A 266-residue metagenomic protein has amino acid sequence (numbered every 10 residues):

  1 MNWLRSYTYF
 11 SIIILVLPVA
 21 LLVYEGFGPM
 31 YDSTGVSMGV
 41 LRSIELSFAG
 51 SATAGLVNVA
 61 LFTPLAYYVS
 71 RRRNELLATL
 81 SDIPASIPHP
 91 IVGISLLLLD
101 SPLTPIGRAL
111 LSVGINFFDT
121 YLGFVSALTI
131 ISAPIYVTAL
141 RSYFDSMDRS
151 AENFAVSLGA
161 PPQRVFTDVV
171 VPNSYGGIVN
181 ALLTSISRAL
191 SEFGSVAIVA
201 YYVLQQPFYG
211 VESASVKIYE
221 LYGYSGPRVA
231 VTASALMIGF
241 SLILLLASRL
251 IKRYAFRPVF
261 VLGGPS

Functional and structural regions predicted by a protein language model:
M1-P29, S37-D145, N173-G194, I198-Y201 (+2 more regions): Membrane-water interface segments at the C-terminal ends of transmembrane alpha-helices in multi-pass inner-membrane
M30-T34, R164: Short, membrane-interfacial amphipathic segments enriched in basic
G39, R149-S150, V169, S213 (+1 more regions): An amphipathic alpha-helix/helix-turn recognition signal
S47, T120, V165, V211-S215: Ser/Thr-centric signal marking residues that sit in or immediately flank functional binding/regulatory motifs
M147, N153-S174: Short helix-to-coil transition segments within interhelical loops that connect adjacent transmembrane helices
A151, A255-G263: Short, Lys/Arg-enriched, Gly/Pro-containing loop segments at transmembrane-helix junctions of multi-pass membrane
L204-Y222: Short hydrophobic, aromatic-rich alpha-helical segments embedded in or entering the lipid bilayer of multi-pass
